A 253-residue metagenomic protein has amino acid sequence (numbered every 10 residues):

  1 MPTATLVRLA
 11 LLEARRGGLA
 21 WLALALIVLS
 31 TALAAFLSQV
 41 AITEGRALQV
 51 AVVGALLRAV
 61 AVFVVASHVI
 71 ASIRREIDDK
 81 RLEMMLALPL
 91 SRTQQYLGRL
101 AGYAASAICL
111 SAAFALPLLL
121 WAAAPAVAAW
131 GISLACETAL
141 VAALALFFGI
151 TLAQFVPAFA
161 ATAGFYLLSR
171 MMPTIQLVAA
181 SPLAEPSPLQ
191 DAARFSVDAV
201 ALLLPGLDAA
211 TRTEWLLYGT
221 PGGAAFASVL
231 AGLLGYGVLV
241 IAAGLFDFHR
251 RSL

Functional and structural regions predicted by a protein language model:
M1-L24: Aromatic- and glycine-rich beta-strand/loop motifs that create alpha-glucan
G17, L245-L253: Membrane-interface capping segments at transmembrane-helix boundaries
W21, E83, T93, F155-V156: Residues that define the loop-to-transmembrane-helix transition and helix capping in multi-pass membrane transporters
L24-V28, P157-S169: Central hydrophobic cores of alpha-helical transmembrane segments in multi-pass integral membrane proteins
V28-S72, Y96-A158, L177, G223: Secretory targeting signals
A71-G102: Helix-loop-helix units of permease transmembrane domains in multi-pass membrane transporters, especially ABC
A163-D247: Terminal transmembrane helical anchor/hairpin motif
